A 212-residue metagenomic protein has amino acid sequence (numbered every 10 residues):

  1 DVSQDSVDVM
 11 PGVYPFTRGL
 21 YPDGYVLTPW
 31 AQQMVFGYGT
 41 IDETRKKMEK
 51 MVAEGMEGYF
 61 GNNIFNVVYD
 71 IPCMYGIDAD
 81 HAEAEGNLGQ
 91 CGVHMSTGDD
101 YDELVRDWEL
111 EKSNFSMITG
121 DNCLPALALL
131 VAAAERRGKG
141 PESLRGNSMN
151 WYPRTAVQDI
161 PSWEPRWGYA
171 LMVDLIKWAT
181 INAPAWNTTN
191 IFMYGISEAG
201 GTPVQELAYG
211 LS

Functional and structural regions predicted by a protein language model:
D1-S212: Catalytic alpha/beta active-site cores
